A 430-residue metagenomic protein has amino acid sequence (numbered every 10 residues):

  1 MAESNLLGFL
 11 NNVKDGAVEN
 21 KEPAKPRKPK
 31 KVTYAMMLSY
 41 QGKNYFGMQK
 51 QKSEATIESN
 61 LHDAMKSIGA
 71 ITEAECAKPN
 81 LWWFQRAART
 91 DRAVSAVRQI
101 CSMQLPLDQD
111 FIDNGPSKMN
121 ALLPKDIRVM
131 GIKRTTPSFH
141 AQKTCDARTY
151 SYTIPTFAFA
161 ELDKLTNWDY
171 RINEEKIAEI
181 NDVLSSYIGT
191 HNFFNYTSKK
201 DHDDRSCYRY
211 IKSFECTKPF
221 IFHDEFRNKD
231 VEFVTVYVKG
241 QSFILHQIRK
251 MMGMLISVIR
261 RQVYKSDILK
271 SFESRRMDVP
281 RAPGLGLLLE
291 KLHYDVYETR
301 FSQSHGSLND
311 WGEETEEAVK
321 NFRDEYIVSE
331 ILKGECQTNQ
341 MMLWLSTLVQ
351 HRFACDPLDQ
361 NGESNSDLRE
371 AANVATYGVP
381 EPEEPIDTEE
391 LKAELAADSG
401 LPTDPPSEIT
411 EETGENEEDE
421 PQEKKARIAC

Functional and structural regions predicted by a protein language model:
M1-C430: Structured-RNA-binding interfaces characteristic of tRNA pseudouridine synthases
